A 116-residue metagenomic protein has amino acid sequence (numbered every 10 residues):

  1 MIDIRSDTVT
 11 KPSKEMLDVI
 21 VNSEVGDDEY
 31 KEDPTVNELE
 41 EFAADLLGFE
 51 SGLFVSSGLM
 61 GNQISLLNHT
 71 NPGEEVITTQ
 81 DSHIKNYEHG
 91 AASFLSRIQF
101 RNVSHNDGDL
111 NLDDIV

Functional and structural regions predicted by a protein language model:
I4: Pyridoxal 5′-phosphate
P12-G58, Q80-Y87, A91: Conserved N-terminal alpha-helix of the aminotransferase class I/II PLP-enzyme fold
G48-E50, N71-E74, R97-I98: Short coil/turn connectors at secondary-structure junctions
E50-T70, V103-S104, G108: Conserved core of the PLP fold type I
I64-L67, Y87-A91, N111-D114: Short, conserved acidic/polar surface loops in the N-terminal third of protein domains
N68-N86: Conserved PLP-anchoring active-site segment centered on the Schiff-base-forming lysine
L95-V116: PLP-dependent aminotransferase-class I/II
